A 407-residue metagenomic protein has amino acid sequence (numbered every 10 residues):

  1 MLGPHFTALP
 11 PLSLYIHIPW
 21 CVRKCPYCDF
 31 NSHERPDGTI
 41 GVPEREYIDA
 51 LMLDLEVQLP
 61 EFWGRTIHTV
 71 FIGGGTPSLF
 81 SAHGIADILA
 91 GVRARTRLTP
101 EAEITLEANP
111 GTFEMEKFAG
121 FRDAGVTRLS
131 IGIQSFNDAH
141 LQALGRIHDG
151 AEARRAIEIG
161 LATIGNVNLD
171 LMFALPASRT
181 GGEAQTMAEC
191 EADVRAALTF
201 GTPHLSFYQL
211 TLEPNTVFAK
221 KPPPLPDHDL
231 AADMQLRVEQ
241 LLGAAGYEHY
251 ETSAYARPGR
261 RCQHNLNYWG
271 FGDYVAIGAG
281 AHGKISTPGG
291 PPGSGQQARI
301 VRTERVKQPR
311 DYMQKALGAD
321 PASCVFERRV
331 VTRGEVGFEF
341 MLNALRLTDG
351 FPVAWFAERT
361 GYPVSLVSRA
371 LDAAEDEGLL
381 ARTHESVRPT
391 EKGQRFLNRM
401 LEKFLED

Functional and structural regions predicted by a protein language model:
P4-S13, N31-E61, R65-Y362: C-terminal scaffold of the Radical SAM
I16: Conserved N-terminal Rossmann-fold NAD(P)-binding element of oxidoreductases
P19-S32: Local cysteine-cluster metal-coordination motifs and their immediate loop/turn environment, predominantly Fe-S cluster
G361-A373: Short amphipathic alpha-helical interaction segments
D376-E385: A short, conserved structural fragment
S386-T390: Minor-groove-contacting beta-hairpin "wing" of winged helix-turn-helix DNA-binding domains
K392-D407: Short, amphipathic alpha-helical interaction segments positioned at domain boundaries
